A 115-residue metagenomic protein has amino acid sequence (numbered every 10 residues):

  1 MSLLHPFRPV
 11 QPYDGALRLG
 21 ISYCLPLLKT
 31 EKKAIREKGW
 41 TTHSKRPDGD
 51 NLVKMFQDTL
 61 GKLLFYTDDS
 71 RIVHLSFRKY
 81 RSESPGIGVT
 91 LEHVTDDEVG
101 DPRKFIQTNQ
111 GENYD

Functional and structural regions predicted by a protein language model:
M1-D115: Acidic, proline/glycine-enriched N-terminal capping motif
